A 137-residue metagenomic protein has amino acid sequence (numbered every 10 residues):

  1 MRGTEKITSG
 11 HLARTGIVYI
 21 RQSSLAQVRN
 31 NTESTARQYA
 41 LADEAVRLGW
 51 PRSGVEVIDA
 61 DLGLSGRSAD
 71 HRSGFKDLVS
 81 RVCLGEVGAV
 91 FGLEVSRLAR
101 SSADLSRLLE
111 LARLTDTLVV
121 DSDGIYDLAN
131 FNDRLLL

Functional and structural regions predicted by a protein language model:
M1-L137: Short, structured surface patches at the beginning of a domain
